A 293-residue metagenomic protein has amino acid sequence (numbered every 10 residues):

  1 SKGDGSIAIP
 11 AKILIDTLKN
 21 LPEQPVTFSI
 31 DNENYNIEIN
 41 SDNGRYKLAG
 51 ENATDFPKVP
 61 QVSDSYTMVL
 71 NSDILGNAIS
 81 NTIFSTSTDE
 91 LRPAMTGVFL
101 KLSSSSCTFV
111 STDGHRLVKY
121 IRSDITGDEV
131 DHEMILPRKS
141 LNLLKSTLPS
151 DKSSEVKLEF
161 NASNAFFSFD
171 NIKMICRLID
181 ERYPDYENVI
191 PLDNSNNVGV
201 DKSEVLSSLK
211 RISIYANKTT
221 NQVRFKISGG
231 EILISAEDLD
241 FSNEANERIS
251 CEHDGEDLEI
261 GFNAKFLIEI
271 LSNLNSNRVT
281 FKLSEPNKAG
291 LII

Functional and structural regions predicted by a protein language model:
S1-I293: Structural preference for solvent-exposed beta-strand-turn elements and adjacent flexible terminal/loop segments within
